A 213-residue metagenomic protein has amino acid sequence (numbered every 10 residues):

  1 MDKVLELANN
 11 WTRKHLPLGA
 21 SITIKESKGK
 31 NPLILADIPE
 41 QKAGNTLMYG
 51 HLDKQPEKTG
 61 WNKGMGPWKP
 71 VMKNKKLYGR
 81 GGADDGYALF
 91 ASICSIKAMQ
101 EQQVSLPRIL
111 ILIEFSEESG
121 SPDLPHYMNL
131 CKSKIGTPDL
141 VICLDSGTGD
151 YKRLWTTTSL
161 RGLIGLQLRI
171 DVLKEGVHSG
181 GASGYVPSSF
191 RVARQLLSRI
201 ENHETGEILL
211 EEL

Functional and structural regions predicted by a protein language model:
M1-G60: N-terminal helical capping/dimerization or prosegment-like subdomains of hydrolases acting on amide or phosphate bonds
R13-P17, E101, K132-S133, L173 (+1 more regions): Generic secondary-structure signature for well-ordered alpha-helical cores
L35, Y49, L110, G165-R169: Beta-strand secondary-structure signal
A43-L110: Active-site metal-coordination/substrate-binding segment of hydrolases, especially metallo-dependent peptidases
L77-G79, K174-G180: Short small-residue beta-strand/loop micro-motif enriched in glycine and branched aliphatics
A83-S159: Acidic/histidine-rich catalytic neighborhood of metal-dependent amide-processing enzymes
K134, G149, T158, S179-L213: Acidic-enriched catalytic cores of C-N bond-cleaving enzymes acting on peptides and small amides
W155-D171: Flexible glycine/proline-rich, aromatic-decorated loop/lid segments
